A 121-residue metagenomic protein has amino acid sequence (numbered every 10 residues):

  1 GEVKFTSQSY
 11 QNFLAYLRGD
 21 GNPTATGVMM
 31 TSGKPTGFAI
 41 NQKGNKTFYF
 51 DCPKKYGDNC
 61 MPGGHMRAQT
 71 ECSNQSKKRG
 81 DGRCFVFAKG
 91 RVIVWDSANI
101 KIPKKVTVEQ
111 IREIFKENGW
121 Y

Functional and structural regions predicted by a protein language model:
G1-Y121: Secreted/extracellular ectodomain signature
